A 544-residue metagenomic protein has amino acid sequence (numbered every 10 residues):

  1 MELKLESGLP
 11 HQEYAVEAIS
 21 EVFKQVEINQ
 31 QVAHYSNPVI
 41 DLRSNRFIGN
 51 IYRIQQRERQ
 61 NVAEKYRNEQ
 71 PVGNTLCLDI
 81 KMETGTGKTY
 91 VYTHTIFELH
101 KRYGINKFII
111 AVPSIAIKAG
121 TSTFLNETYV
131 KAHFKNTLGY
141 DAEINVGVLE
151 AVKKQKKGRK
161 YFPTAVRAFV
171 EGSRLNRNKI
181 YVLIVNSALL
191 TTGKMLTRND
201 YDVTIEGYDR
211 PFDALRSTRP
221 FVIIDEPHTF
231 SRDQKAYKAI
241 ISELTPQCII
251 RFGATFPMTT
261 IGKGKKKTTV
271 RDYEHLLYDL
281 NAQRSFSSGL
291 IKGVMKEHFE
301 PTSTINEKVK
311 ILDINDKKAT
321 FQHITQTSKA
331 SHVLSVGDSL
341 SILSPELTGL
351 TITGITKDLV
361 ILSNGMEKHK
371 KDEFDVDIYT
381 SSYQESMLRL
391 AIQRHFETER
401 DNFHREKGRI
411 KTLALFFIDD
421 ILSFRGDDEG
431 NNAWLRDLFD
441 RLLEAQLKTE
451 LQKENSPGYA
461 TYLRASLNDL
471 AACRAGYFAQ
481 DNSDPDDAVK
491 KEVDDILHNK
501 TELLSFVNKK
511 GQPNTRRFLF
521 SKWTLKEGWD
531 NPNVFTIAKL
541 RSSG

Functional and structural regions predicted by a protein language model:
M1-Q56: N-terminal accessory segments
Y52-V72: Pre-Walker A adenine-sensing motif
P71-T95: Walker A/P-loop
D79, E83, T137-M195, N199-D200 (+5 more regions): Conserved C-terminal RecA-like helicase domain
V91, G104-E150, A188-L189, I418-L422: Conserved Walker A/P-loop ATP-binding site and its immediately adjacent core in helicase/helicase-like ATPase domains
T121, T192-Y201, R216, P227-A239 (+1 more regions): Conserved ATPase-coupling elements of RecA-like P-loop NTPase cores
L189-L190, H228-R232, P257-M258, S423 (+1 more regions): Residues immediately C-terminal
T218-F221, A236-E373, L413, S456-P457: Conserved P-loop NTPase catalytic core
